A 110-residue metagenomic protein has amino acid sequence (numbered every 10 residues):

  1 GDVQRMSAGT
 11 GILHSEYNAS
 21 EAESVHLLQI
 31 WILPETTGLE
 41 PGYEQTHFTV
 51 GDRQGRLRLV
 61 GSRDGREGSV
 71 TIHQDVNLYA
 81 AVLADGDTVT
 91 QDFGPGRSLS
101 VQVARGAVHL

Functional and structural regions predicted by a protein language model:
D2, N18-A19, E44-H47: "Short basic amphipathic alpha-helical interaction patches in structured regions
D2-Q4, I12-H14, H26-I30, R56-R58 (+1 more regions): Generic beta-strand structural signal
D2-V3, A84-L110: Glycine- and acidic-residue-biased ligand/ion/polar-headgroup-sensing regions
M6-G11, S62-E67, N77-P95: Conserved short histidine dyad/triad with adjacent acidic residue
A8-G38: Ligand-binding loop in jelly-roll beta-barrel domains
E23-V25, D52-G55, T71-V76, A84-G86 (+1 more regions): Short gly/pro-enriched beta-turn/loop segments at secondary-structure junctions
L28-V70: A contiguous pocket-lining binding segment that forms or flanks enzyme active sites
